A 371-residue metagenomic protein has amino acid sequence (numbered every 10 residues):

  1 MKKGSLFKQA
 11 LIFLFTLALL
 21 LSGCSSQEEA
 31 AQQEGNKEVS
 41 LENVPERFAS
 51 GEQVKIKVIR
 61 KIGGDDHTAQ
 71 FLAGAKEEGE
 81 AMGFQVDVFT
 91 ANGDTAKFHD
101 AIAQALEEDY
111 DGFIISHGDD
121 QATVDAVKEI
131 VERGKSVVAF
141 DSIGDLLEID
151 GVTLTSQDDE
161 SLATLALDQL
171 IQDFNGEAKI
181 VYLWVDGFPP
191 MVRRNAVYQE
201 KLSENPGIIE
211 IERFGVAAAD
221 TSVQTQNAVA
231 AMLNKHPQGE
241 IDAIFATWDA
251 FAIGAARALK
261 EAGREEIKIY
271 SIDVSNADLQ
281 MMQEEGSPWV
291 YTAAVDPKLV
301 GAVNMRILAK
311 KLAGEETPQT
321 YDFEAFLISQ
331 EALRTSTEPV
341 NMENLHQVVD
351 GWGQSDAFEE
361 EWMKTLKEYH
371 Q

Functional and structural regions predicted by a protein language model:
K3-L6, C24-Q371: A residue-level marker of the well-folded mature domains of exported/periplasmic proteins
I12-S22: Bacterial N-terminal signal peptides
